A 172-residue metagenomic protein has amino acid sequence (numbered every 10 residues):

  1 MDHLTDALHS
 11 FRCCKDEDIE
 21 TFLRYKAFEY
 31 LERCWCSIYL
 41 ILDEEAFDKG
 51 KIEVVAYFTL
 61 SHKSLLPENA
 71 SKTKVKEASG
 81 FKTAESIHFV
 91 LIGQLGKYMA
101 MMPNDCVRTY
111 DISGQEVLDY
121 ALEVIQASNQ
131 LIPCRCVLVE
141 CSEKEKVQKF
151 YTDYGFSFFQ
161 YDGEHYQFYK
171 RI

Functional and structural regions predicted by a protein language model:
M1-R108, E116, Y120-L138, S142 (+1 more regions): Non-catalytic substrate-recognition and accessory regions of acyl/acetyltransferase enzymes
